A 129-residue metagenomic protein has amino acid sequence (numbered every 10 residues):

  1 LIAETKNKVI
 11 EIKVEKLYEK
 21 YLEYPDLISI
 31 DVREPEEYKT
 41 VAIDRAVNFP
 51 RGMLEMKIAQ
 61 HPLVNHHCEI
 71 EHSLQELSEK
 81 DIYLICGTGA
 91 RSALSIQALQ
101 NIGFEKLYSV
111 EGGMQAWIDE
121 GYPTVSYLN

Functional and structural regions predicted by a protein language model:
L1-I28, P35-D81, A90-N129: Rhodanese-like catalytic fold shared by cysteine-dependent sulfurtransferases and DSP/PTP-type phosphatases
L84-I85: Short, surface-exposed ligand- or partner-binding patches at beta-edge/loop junctions that are enriched in aromatics
